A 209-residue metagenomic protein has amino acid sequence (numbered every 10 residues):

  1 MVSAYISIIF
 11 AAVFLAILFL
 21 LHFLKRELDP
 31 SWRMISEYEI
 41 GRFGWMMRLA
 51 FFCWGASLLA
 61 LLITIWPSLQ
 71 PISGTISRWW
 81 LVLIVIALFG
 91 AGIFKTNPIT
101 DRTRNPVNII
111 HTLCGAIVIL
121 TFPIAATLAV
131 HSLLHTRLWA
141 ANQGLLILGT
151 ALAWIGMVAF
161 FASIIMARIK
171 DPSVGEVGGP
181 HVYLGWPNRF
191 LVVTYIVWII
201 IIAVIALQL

Functional and structural regions predicted by a protein language model:
M1-E27, W32, E39-L209: Hydrophobic, aromatic-enriched alpha-helical segments typical of multi-pass transmembrane helices
